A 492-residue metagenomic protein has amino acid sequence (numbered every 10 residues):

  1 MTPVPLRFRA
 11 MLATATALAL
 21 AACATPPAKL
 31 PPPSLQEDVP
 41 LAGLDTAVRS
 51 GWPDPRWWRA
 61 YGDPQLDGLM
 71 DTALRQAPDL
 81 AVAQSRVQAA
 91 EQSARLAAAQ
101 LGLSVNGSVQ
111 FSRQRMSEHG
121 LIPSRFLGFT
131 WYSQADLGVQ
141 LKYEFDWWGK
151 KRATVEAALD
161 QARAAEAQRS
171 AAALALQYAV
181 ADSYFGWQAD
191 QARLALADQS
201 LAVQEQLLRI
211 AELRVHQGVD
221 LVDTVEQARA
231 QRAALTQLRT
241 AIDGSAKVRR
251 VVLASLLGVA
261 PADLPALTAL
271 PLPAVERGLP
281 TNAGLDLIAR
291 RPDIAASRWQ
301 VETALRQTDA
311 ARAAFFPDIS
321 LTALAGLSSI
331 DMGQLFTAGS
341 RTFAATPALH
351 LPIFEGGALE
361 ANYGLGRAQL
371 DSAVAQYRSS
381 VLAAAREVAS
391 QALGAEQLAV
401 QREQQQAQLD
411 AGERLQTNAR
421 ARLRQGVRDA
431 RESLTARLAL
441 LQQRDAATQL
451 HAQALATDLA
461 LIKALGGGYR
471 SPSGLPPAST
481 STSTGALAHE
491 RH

Functional and structural regions predicted by a protein language model:
T2-R75, L159, D243-A289, D331 (+1 more regions): Terminal intrinsically disordered/low-complexity segments used for targeting and assembly
M11, A24-A179, I319-A323, I353-Y363 (+1 more regions): Short flexible linkers and secondary-structure junctions
W52-Y61, S108-Q140, D263-P280, D309 (+2 more regions): Small/polar, glycine/serine/threonine/aspartate-rich low-complexity segments that form flexible
L66-G68, A89, Q134-D136, D182 (+4 more regions): Transmembrane beta-barrel architecture of outer-membrane proteins
M70, D136-Q140, Y184, G284 (+2 more regions): Membrane-embedded beta-strand positions in outer-membrane beta-barrel channels/transporters
A81-V82, A98, F145-A173, D223 (+7 more regions): Sec/SRP-type N-terminal targeting helices
K151, A167-A283, G394, L398 (+5 more regions): Periplasmic alpha-helical coiled-coil/stalk elements that build and connect Gram-negative outer-membrane
